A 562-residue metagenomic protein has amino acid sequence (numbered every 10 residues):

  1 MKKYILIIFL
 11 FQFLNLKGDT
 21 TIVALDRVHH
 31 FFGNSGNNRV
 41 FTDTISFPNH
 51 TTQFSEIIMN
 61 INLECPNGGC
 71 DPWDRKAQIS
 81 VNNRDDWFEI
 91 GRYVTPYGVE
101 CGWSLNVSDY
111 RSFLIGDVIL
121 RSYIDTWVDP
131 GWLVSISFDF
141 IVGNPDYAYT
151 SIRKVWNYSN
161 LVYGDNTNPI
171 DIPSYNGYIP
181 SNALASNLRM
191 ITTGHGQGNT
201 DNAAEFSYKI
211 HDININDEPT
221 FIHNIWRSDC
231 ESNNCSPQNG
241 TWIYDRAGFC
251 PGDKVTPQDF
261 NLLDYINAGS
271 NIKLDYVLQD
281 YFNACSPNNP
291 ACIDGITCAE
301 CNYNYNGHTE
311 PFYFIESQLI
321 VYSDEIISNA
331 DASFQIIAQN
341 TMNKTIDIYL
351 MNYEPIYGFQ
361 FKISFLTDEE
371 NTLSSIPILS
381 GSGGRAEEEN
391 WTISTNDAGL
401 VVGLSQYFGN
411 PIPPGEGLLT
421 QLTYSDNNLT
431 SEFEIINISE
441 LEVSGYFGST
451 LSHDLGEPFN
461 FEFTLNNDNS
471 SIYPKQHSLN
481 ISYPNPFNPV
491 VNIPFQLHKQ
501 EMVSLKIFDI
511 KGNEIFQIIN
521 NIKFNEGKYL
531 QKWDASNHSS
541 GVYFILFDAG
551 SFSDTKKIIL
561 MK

Functional and structural regions predicted by a protein language model:
Y4-Q12: Sec-dependent N-terminal signal peptides
L14-G18: Sec/Tat signal peptide C-region and signal peptidase I cleavage site
D19-S328: Extracellular/secretory-pathway and virion-surface proteins
P173-Y175, L418-L422, G527-W533: Short strand-edge motifs at loop-to-beta-strand transitions and within beta-strands of extracellular beta-rich domains
A183, T192-G194, Y353-I356, T367 (+1 more regions): Short proline/glycine-enriched turn/loop motifs at strand-loop junctions of beta-rich domains
I327-S470: Acidic, low-complexity intrinsically disordered segments
N343-M351, P355, L465-Y483, F487-I507 (+3 more regions): Glycine-centered coil/turn sites that cap beta-strands in beta-rich domains
K532, S536-K562: C-terminal tail/sorting-segment detector
